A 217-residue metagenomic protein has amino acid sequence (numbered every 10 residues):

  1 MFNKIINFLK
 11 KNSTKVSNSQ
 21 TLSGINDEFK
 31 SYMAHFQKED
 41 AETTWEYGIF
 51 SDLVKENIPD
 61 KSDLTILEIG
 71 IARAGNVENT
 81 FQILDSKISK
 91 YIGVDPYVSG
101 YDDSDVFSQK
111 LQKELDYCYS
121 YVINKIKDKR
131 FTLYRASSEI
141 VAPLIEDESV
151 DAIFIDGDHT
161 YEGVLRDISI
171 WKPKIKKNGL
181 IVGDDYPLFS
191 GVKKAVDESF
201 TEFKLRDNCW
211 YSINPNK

Functional and structural regions predicted by a protein language model:
M1-A41: Membrane-proximal basic amphipathic "stem/tether" segments
G24-K217: S-adenosylmethionine/decaboxylated-SAM
